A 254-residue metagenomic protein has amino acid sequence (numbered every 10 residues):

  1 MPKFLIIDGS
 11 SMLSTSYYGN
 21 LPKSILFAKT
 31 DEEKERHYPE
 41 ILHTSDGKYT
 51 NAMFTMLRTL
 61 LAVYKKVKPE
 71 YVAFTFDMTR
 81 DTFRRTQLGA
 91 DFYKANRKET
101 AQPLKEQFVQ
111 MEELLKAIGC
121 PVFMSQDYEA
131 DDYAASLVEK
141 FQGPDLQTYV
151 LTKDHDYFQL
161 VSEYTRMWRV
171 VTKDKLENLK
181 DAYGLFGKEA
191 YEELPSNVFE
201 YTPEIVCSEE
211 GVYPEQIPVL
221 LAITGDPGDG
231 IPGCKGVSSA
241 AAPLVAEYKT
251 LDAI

Functional and structural regions predicted by a protein language model:
P2-L151, Y157-E192: Noncatalytic, basic helical substrate-engagement surface that gates or grips nucleic-acid strands
L5, F199, K235: Residues that recognize and position ribonucleotide moieties
S10, F108, D131, E200-P203 (+3 more regions): Alpha-helix initiation and N-capping motif
S16, F141, V161, E210 (+3 more regions): Generic structural signal for hydrophobic core residues of well-folded globular domains
L60, P203, A242: Generic structural marker for isolated residues within well-ordered, non-membrane alpha-helices of soluble domains
L176-G228: A short, charged helix-loop
Y213-I254: Accessory alpha-helical DNA-binding modules that contact the DNA backbone or grooves
